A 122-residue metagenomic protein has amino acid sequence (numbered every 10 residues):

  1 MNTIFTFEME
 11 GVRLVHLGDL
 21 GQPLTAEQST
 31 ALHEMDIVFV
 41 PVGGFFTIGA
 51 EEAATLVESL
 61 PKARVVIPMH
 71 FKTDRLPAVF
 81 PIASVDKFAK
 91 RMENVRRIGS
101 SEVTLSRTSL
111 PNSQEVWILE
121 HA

Functional and structural regions predicted by a protein language model:
M1-H33, I37, F45-I48, G99-A122: Core dinuclear metal-dependent hydrolase active-site scaffold
E10-V12, F39, A89-E93: N-terminal start-of-chain detector that recognizes signal peptides and the immediate post-cleavage beginning
A26-S29, A50-A53, A78-I82: Conserved strand-to-helix beginnings and helix N-cap segments that scaffold or border functional pockets
E34-V40, G44, A50-F71: Proline-aspartate-enriched helix->loop->beta-strand connector
V65-A122: Binuclear metal-ion centers of metallo-dependent hydrolases, dominated by the metallo-beta-lactamase
